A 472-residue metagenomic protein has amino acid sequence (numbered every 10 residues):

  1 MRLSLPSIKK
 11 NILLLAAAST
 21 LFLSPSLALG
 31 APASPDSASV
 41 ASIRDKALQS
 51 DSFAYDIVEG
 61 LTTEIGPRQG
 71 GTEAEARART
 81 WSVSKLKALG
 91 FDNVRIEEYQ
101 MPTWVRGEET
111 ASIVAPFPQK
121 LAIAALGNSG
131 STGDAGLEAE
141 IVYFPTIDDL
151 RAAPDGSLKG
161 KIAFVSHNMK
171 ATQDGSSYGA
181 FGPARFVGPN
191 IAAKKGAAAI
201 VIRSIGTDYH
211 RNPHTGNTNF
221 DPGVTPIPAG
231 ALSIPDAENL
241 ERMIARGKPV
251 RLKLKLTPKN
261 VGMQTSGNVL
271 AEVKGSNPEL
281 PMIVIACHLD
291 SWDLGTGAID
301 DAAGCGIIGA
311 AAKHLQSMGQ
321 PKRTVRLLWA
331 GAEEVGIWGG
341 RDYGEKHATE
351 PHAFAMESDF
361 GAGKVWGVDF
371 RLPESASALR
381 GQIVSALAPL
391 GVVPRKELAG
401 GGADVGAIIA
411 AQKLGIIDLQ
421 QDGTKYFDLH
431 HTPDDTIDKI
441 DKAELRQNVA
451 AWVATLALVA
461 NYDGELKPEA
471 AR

Functional and structural regions predicted by a protein language model:
P32-D36, V40, L48-S50, E59 (+2 more regions): Noncatalytic luminal/extracellular "stalk/propeptide" segments of secretory-pathway proteins
S34-T72, N212-N217, D290, S358-G363 (+1 more regions): N-terminal capping segment at the start of a domain
A38-S39, A115-D155, T218-A298, A310-K313 (+2 more regions): Soluble metallo-hydrolase cores and metallopeptidase-like ectodomains found primarily in the secretory/periplasmic
V40-L48, T63-A74, A139-F144, A153 (+7 more regions): Second-shell loop/turn segments in exported
S50-E75, V83-L89, N93, D155-S157 (+6 more regions): Catalytic-core environment of secreted peptidases
T72, A122-P228, T296, P394: Extracellular/luminal Protease-associated
P118-K120, A139, I227-A229, A237-E238 (+4 more regions): Metal-dependent peptidase/peptidase-like ectodomains
K313, S317, F427-R472: His/Asp/Glu-rich mid-to-C-terminal helical/loop segments that flank catalytic regions of hydrolases
